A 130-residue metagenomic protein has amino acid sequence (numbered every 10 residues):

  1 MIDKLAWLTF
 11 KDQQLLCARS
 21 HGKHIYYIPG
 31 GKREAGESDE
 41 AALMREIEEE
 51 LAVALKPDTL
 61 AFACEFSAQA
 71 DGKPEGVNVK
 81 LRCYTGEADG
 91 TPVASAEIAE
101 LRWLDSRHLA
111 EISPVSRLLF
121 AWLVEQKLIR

Functional and structural regions predicted by a protein language model:
M1-L15: Conserved N-terminal beta-strand and adjoining loop/helix that marks the start of the Nudix/MutT-like hydrolase domain
D3, F66-P92, L123: Active-site-adjacent beta-strand/loop module that shapes the phosphate/pyrophosphate-binding cleft
L16-C17, A61: General beta-strand recognition
G22-I25: A conserved beta-turn-beta hairpin within the catalytic core of GNAT-like acetyltransferases that forms part
Y27, N78, W103: Short aromatic/basic micro-patch
P29-A63: The catalytic Nudix box helix
C83-T85, V93-E125: NUDIX/MutT-family hydrolases
